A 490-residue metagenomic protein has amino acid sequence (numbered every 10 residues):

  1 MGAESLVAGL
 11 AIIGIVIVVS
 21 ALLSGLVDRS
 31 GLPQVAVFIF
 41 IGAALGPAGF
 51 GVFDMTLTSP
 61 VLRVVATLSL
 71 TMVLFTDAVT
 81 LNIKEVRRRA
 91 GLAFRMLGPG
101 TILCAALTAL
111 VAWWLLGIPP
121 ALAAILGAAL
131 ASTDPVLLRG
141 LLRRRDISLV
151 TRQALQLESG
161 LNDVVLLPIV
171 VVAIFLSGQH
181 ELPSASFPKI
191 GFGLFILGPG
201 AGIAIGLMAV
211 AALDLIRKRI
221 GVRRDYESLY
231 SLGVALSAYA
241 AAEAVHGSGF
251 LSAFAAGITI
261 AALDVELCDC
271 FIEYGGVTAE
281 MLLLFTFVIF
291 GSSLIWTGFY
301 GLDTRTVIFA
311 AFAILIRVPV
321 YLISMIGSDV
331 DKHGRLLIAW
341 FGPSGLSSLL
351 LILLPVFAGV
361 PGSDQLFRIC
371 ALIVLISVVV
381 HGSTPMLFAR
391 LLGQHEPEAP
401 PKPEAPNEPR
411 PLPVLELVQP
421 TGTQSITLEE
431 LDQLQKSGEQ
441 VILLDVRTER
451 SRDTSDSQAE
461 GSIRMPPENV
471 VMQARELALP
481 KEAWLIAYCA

Functional and structural regions predicted by a protein language model:
M1-P400: Transmembrane helical cores of multi-pass secondary ion antiporters/exchangers
R29, A131, N407-P409, E476: Generic N-terminal simple sequence motifs
I41, T71, Q424, Q440-I442 (+1 more regions): A generic secondary-structure signal marking the coil-to-beta-strand transition
G46, R223, I295, N407 (+3 more regions): Alpha-helix initiation/capping motif
A128, C489-A490: Short glycine-centered, acidic/aromatic-flanked micro-motifs in structured strand/loop junctions that mark active-site
M281, T304, Q424, S455-S457: Hydrophobic alpha-helical segments and helix-packing faces
A389-T454: Flexible, polar/low-complexity N-terminal or interdomain linker segments that lie immediately upstream of folded
E429-A487: Positively charged, proline/Ser/Thr-rich regional signature most characteristic of the Rhodanese/CDC25-like
